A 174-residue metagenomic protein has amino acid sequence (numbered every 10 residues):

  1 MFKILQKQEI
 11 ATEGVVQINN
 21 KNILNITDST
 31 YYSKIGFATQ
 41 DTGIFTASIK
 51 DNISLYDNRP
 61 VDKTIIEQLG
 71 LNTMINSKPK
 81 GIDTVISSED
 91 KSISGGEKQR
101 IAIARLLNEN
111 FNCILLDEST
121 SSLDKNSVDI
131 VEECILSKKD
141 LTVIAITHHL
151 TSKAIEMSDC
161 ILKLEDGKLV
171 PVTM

Functional and structural regions predicted by a protein language model:
L5-Q6: Helix-to-loop junction immediately C-terminal to a conserved catalytic motif
A11-V15, N25, D166: Conserved coupling/switch loops of ABC nucleotide-binding domains, chiefly the family-specific signature
G14-N22, Y31: Conserved ABC transporter NBD signature motif
S29, S33-Q40, I144: ABC nucleotide-binding domain signature
D41, I49-N52, V85-M174: ABC-family ATPase nucleotide-binding domain "signature/switch" substructure
T42-V85, N110: Conserved "ABC signature" C-loop
